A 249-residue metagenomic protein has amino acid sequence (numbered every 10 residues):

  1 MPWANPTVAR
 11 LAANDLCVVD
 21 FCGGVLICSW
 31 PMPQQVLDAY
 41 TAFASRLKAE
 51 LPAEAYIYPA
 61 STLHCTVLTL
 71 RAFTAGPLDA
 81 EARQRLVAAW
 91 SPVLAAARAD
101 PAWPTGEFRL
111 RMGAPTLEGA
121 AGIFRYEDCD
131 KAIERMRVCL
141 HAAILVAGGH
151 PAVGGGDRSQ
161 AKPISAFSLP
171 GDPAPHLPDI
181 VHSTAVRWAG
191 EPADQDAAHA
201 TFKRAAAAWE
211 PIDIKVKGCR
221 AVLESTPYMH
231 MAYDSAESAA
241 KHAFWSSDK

Functional and structural regions predicted by a protein language model:
M1-K249: Histidine-dependent nucleotide/RNA phosphoesterase domain, centered on the 2H-phosphoesterase fold with its duplicated
